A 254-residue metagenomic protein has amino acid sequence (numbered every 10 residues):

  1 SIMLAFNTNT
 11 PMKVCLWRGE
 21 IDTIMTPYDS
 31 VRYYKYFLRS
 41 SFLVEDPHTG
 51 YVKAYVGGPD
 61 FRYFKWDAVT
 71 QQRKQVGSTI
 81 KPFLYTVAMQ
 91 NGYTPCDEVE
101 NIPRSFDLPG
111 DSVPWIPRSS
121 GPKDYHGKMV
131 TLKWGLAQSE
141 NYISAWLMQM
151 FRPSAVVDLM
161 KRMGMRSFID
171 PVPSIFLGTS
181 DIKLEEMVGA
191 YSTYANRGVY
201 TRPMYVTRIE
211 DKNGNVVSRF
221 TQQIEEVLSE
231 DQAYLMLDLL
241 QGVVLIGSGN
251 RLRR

Functional and structural regions predicted by a protein language model:
S1-D46, Y55, F61-W66, I80 (+1 more regions): A penicillin-recognizing enzyme superfamily signal
V31-S40, Y63-F83, C96-N101, M129-V130 (+1 more regions): Short active-site loop at a secondary-structure junction that contains or immediately precedes the catalytic residue(s)
Y33-V52, I80-T86, Q90, Y125-M150: C-terminal substrate/ligand-recognition segments
S41-E45, K53-Y55, D97-E100, W134 (+6 more regions): Structural recognition of the beta-strand scaffold that forms the well-ordered cores of secreted hydrolase catalytic
T49-G50, R73-N101, G135, A190-Y194 (+1 more regions): Active-site SXXK
F61-Y63, K74, M89, P95-C96 (+1 more regions): Proteins synthesized as precursors that undergo proteolytic processing into mature forms
Y93-S154, Y200, K212-L237, Q241-G242: Conserved catalytic neighborhood of penicillin-recognizing serine enzymes
V113-S119, R152-G189, G198, R202-Y205: Mid-domain, small-residue-enriched loop/turn segments at the edges of structured enzyme/sensor domains
